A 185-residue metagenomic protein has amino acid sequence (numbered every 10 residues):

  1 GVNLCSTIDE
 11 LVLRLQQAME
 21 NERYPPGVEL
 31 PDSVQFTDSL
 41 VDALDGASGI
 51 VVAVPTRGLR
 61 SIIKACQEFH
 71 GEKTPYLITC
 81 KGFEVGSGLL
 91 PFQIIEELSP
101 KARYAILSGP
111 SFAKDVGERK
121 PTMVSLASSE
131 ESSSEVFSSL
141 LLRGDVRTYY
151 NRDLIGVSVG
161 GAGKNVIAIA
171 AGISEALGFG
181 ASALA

Functional and structural regions predicted by a protein language model:
G1-V28, S33-D38, A65: NAD(P)+-binding Rossmann beta1-loop-alpha1 motif at the extreme N-terminus of oxidoreductases
T7, T79-K81, S129: Cofactor-binding loop segments of dinucleotide-utilizing enzymes, especially the Rossmann-like FAD- and NAD(P)+-binding
E10-R14, V85-S87, S134: Short, charged/polar "capping" segments at the starts of alpha-helices and the immediately preceding loops
L30, F36-P121, F137: Rossmann-like NAD(P)(H) cofactor-binding subdomain of soluble oxidoreductases
G58, F69, I94-R103, P121-A185: Internal alpha-helical scaffold of NAD(P)-dependent oxidoreductase catalytic cores
